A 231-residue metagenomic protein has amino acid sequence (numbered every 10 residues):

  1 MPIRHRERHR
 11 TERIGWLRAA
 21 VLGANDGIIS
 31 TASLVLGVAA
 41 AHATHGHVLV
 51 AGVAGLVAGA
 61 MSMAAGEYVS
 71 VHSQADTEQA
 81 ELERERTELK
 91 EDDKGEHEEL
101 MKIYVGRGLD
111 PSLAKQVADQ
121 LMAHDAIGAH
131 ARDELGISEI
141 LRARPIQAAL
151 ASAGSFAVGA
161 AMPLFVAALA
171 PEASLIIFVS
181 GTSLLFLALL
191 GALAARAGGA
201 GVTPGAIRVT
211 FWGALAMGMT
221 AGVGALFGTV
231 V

Functional and structural regions predicted by a protein language model:
M1-S70: Internal alpha-helical transmembrane segments
M1-W16, V71-A153: Cytosol/matrix-facing amphipathic helices and coiled-coil assembly/linker segments of eukaryotic membrane proteins
E12-G23, H45-V53, L113, R144-L150 (+2 more regions): The feature identifies polytopic integral membrane transport proteins across all domains of life
G27-A32, S152-M162: Core segments of transmembrane alpha-helices that mediate helix-helix packing or line hydrophobic substrate/ligand
A173-L185: Structural signature of hydrophobic alpha-helical transmembrane segments
L189-A214: Interfacial loop-to-transmembrane junctions
A221-V231: Juxtamembrane boundary at the C-terminal end of a transmembrane helix
